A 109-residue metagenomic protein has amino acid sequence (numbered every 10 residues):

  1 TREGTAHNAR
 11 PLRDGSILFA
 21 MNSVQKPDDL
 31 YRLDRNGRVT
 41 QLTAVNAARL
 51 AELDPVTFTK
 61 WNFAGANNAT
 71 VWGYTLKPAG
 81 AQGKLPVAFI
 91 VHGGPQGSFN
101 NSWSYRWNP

Functional and structural regions predicted by a protein language model:
T1-E3: Surface loop/turn motifs at the tips and blade-to-blade linkers of beta-strand repeat domains
A6-P109: Serine-hydrolase catalytic core recognition
